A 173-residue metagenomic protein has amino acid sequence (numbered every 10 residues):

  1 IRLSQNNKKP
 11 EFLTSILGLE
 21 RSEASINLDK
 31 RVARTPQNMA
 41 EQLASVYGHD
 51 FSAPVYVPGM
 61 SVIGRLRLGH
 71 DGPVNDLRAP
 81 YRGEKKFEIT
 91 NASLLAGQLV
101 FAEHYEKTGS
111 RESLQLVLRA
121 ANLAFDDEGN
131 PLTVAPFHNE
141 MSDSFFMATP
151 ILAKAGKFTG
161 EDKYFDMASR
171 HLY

Functional and structural regions predicted by a protein language model:
I1-I26: Exposed low-complexity, polar/acidic, P/S/T/G-rich flexible segments that act as propeptides, protease-susceptible
Q5-N7, S45-H49, F87-V100: Short N-terminal helix-initiation segments at or just after the protein's N-terminus
N7, G18, G69, T108-G109: Short, flexible coil/linker elements and helix-boundary hinge sites characteristic of intrinsically disordered
L17-R21, M39, T133, F146: A generic structural signal for ordered alpha-helices
E20, A24, K85, Y105-G109 (+2 more regions): Short amphipathic alpha-helical segments at helix-loop
K30-F51, H70-I89, R111-T133, D162-Y173: Long, well-ordered core segments of solenoidal/helical folds
P54-G69, I89-E106, M141-K157: Well-ordered alpha-helical segments within folded domains of soluble proteins
L132-Y173: Aromatic- and glycine-enriched pocket-lining scaffold segments that form the walls of small-molecule binding clefts
